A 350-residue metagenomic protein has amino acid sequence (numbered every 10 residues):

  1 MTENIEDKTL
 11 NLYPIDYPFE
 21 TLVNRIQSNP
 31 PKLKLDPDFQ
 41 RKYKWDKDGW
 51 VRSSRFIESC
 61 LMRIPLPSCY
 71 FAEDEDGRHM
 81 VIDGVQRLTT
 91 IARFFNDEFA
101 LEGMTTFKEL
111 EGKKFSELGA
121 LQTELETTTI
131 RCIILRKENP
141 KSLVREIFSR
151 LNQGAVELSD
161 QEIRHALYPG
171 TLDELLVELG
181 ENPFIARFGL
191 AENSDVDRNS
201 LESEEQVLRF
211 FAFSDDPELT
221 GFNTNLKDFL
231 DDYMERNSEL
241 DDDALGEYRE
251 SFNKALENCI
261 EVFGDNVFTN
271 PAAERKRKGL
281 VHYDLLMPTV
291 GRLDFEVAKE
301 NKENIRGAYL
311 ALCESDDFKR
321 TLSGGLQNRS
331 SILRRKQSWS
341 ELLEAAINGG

Functional and structural regions predicted by a protein language model:
T2-T21, P37-D232, R306-L310, F318-L333: Basic- and aromatic-enriched surface patches that contact anionic nucleotides/nucleic acids
V23-D36: Glycine-rich phosphate-binding segment of PLP-dependent enzymes
L33-D38, G180-V196, N253-A273: Short amphipathic alpha-helical segments and their helix-coil junctions
F94, F213-P217, R236, V262 (+1 more regions): Amphipathic alpha-helical interaction surfaces
G180-F184, S238-L256, E314-S338: Charged/polar, low-hydrophobicity segments characteristic of intrinsically disordered regions and flexible loops
F222-R275, H282: Small-residue-rich helix-loop
N266-D317: C-terminal hydrophobic structural anchor segments that stabilize assembly/packing rather than catalytic chemistry
E296-G350: Short hairpin/turn module used for nucleic-acid contact or packing/dimerization
